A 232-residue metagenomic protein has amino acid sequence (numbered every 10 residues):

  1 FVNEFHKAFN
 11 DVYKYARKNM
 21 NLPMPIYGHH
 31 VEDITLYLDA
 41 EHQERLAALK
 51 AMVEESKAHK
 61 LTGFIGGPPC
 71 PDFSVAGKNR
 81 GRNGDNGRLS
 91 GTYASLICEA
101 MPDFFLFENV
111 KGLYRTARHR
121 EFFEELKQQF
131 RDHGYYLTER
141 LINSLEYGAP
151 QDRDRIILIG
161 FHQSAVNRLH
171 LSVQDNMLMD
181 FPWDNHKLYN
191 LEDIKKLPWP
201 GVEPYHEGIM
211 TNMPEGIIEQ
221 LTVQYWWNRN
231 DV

Functional and structural regions predicted by a protein language model:
F1-T35: SAM cofactor-binding core of SAM-dependent methyltransferases, primarily the Rossmann-like beta-alpha-beta module
K7, L36, C70, K111-G112: Short, glycine/acidic-enriched loop or turn micro-motifs at the edges of active sites
H29-H30, G63-I65, S74: Short, conserved beta-strand segments within well-ordered enzyme catalytic domains that often line or immediately flank
E32, G66, F107: Redox-cofactor binding/interface segments in oxidoreductases and associated redox assembly factors
Y37-H42: Short conserved loop adjoining the S-adenosyl-L-methionine
R45-K60, P71-V232: Class I S-adenosyl-L-methionine
I65-G66, I159: Structural recognition of the conserved hydrophobic beta-strand(s) that form the central parallel beta-sheet of P-loop
